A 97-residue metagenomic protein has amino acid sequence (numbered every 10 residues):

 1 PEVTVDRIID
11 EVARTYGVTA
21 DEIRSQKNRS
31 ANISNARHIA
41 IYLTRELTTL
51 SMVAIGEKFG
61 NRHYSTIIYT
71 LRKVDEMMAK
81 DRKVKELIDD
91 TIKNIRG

Functional and structural regions predicted by a protein language model:
E2-Q26: Basic, low-complexity segments
E22-G97: Terminal-proximal interaction/regulatory segments of ATP-powered molecular machines
